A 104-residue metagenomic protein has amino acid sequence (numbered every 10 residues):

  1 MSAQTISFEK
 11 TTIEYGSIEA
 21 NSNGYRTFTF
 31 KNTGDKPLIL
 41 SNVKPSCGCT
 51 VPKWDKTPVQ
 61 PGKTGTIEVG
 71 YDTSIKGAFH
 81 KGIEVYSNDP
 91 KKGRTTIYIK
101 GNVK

Functional and structural regions predicted by a protein language model:
S2-T29, K104: Beta-sheet-dominated interaction scaffolds and their linkers
F8-K10, Y15, L40, H80 (+1 more regions): Hydrophobic residues on conserved beta-strands that form the core of alpha/beta folds
I13, R26, K63-V69: Short strand-edge motifs at loop-to-beta-strand transitions and within beta-strands of extracellular beta-rich domains
N23, T64, K76-G82: Extracellular Ig-like/FN3 beta-sandwich strand-entry sites
F30-G34: Asparagine-centered strand-capping/turn motif at beta-strand->loop junctions
D35-K63: Surface-exposed binding patches on compact interaction domains or structured appendages
G77-K104: Terminal connector regions
